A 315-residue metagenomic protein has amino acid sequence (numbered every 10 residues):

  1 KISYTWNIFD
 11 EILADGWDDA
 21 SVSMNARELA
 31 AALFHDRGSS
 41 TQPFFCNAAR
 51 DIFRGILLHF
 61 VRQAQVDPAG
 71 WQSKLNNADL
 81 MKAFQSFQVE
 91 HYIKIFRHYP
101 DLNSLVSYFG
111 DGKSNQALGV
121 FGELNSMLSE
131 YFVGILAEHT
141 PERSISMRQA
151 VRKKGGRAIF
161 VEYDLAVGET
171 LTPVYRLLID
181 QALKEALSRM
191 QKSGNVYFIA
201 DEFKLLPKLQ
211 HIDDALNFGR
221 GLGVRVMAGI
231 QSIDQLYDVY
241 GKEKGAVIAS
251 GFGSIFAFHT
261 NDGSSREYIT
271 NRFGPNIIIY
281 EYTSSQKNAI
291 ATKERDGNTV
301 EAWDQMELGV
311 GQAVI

Functional and structural regions predicted by a protein language model:
K1-V224, Y240-K242, V300-I315: P-loop NTPase motor domains
F44-R50, L58, D214-L216, L236-I315: P-loop NTPase motor core of the ASCE superfamily
V161-E162, I199, G229, A257-H259: Conserved beta-strand segments of the P-loop GTPase G domain that flank and frequently precede/overlap
L165-V167, K204, S232-L236, N261-S265: Conserved nucleotide-binding/hydrolysis micro-motifs of P-loop NTPases
R225-Q231: Structural recognition of the conserved hydrophobic beta-strand(s) that form the central parallel beta-sheet of P-loop
